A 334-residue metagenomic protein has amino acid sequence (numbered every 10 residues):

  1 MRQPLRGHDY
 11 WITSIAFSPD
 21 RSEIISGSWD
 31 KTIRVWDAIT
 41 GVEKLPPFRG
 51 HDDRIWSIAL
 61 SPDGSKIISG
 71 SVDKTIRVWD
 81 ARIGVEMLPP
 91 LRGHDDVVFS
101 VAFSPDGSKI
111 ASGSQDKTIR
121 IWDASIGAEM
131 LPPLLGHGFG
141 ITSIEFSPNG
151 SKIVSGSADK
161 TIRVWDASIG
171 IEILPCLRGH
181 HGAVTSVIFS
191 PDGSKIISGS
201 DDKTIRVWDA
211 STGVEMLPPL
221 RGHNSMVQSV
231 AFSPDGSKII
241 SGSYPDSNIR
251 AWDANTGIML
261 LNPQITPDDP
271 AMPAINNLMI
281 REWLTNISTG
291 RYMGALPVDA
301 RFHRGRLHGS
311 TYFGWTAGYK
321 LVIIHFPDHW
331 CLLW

Functional and structural regions predicted by a protein language model:
M1-W334: WD40-repeat beta-propeller superdomains and closely related acidic/aromatic-rich repeat-like regions
